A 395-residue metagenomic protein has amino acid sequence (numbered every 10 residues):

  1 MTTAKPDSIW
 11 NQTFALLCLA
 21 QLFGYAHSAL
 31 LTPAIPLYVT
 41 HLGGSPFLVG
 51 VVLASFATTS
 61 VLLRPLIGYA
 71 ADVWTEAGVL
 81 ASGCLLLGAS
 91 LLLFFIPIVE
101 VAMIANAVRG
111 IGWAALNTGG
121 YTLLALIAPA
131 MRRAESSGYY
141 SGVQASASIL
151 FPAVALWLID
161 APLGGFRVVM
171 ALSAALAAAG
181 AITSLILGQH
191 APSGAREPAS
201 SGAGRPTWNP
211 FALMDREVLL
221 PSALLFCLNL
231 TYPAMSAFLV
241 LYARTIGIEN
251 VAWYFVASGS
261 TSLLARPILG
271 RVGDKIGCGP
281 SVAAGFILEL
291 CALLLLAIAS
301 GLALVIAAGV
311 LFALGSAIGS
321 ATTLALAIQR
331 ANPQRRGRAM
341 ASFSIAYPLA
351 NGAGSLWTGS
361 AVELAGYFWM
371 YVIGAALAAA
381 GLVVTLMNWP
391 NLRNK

Functional and structural regions predicted by a protein language model:
T2-W10, H190-A223: Juxtamembrane intracellular "pre-TM" segments in multi-pass secondary transporters
S8-A57, L220, L224, N229-Y242 (+1 more regions): Helix-loop boundary and gating motifs at the non-cytosolic
A57-P65, I149, G259-P267, N351-G352: Residue-level signature of mid-helix packing/kink "hotspots" within the transmembrane helices of 12-pass Major
L63-T75, A265-G277, V362: Helix-to-loop junctions at the C-terminal end of transmembrane segments in multipass secondary transporters
G78-L92, P280-L295: Structural signature of the two symmetry-related core transmembrane helices
F95-A105, I298-A307: Helix-loop junctions at membrane interfaces in 12-TM secondary transporters
A107-V143: Cytoplasmic helix-loop-helix junction between adjacent transmembrane helices in 12-TM secondary transporters
A174-E197, V384-N388: C-terminal membrane-cytosol helix-exit motif in multi-pass small-molecule transporters
